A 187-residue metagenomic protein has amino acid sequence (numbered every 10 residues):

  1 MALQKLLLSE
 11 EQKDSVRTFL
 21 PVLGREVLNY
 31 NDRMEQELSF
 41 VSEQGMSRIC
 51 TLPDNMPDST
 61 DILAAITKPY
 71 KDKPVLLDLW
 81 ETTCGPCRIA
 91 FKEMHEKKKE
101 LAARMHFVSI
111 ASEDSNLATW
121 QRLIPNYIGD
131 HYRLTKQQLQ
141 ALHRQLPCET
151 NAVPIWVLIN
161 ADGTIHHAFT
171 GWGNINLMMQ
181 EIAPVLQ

Functional and structural regions predicted by a protein language model:
M1-D72: Oxidative protein folding and maturation machinery
Y70-K71, L101-A102, L123-P125, C148-N151 (+1 more regions): A structural signal for short secondary-structure junctions
K71, L79-E96: Conserved redox-active cysteine motifs that mediate thiol-disulfide chemistry, especially di-cysteine Cys-X(1-2)-Cys
P74-V75, P154: Alpha/beta-hydrolase fold active-site loops
L77, V108-I110, V157: Conserved hydrophobic packing residues within short motifs/helices of P-loop NTPase cores of ABC-family ATPases
I89-N126, Q138-R144: Structural microenvironment flanking redox-active thiols in thiol-disulfide oxidoreductases
D130-T135: Short acidic-hydrophobic, aromatic-tinged amphipathic segments that line or gate anion-handling sites
Q137-A183: Thiol/disulfide oxidoreductase modules built on the thioredoxin-like
